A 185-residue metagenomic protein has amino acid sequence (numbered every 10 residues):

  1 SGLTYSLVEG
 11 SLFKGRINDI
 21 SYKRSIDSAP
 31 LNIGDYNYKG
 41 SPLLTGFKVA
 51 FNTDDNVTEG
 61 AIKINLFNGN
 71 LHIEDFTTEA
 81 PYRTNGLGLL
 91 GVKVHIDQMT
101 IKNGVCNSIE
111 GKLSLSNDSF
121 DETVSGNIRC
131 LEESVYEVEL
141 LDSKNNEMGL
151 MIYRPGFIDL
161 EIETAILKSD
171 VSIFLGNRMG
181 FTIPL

Functional and structural regions predicted by a protein language model:
L3-L90, V94-I101: N-terminal beta-strand/beta-hairpin edge segment
R16-N18, K48-A50, K93, E110-S114 (+2 more regions): Beta-strand secondary-structure signal
K23-I26, D55-V57, S119-D121, K144-N146 (+1 more regions): Glycine-centered tight beta-turn/hairpin loop motif at sheet-sheet or coil-to-beta transitions
G60-I62, G111, G149: Glycine-centered structural positions embedded in regular secondary structure
E74-E147, R154: Elongated, acidic membrane-bridging lipid-handling scaffolds and related periplasm/extracellular "bridge/tunnel" systems
K144-L185: Extracytoplasmic/luminal low-complexity segments enriched in Pro/Gly and acidic/polar residues that act as flexible
